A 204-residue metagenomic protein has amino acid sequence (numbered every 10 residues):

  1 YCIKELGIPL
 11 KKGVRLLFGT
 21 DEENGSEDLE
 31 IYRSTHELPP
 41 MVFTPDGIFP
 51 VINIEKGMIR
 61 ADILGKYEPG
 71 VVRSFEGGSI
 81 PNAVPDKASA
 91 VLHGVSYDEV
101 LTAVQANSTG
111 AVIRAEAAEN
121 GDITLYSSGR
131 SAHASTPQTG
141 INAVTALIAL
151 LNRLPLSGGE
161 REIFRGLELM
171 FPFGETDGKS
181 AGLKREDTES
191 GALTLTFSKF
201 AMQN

Functional and structural regions predicted by a protein language model:
Y1-E68, Y97, L101, Q105 (+2 more regions): Acidic/histidine-rich catalytic neighborhood of metal-dependent amide-processing enzymes
R60, K66-N204: Metal-dependent amide/peptide-bond hydrolase catalytic core, centered on the "pita-bread" metallohydrolase fold
